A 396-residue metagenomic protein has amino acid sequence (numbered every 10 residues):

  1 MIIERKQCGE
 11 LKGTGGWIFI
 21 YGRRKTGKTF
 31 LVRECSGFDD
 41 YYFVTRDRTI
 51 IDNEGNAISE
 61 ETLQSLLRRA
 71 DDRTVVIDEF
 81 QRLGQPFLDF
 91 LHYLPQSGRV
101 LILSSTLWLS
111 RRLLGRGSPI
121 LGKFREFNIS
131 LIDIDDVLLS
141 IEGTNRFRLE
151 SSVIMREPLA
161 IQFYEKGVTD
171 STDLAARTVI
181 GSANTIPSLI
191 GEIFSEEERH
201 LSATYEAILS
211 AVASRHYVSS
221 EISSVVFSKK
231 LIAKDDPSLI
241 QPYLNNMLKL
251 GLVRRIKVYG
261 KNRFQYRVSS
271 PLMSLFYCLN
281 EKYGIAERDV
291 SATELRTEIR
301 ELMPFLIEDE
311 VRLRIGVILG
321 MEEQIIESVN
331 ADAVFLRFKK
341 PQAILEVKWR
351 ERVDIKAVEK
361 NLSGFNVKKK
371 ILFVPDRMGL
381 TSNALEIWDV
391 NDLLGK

Functional and structural regions predicted by a protein language model:
M1-G13: Pre-Walker A adenine-sensing motif
I18, S269-K396: A cross-kingdom feature that marks ATP-driven nucleic-acid transaction machinery
K28: Conserved lysine of the Walker
L66-F87: Conserved P-loop NTPase "ATPase switch" module shared by AAA+ and STAND
L83, Y93-G117: Sensor-1/coupling segment of RecA-like P-loop NTPase cores
G115-D133: A short helix-turn-beta junction within AAA+ P-loop NTPase domains corresponding to the substrate/partner-engaging
F127, L139-I193, A203, A213-S214: Amphipathic alpha-helical "lid/sensor" segments that cap RecA-like P-loop NTPase cores
I180-N330: Accessory nucleic acid-recognition modules appended to NTPase machines
